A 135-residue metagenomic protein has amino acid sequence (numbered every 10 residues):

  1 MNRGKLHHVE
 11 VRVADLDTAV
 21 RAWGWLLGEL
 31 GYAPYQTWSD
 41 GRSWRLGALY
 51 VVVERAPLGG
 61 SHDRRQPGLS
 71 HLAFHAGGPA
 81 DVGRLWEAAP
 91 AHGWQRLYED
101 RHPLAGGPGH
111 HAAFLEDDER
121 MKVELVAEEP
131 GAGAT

Functional and structural regions predicted by a protein language model:
M1-V20, L72, E129-T135: N-terminal beta-strand motif that seeds the catalytic metal site of vicinal oxygen chelate
N2, A91-T135: Vicinal oxygen chelate
L6-A14, D63-A88, H110-E116: Vicinal oxygen chelate
E10-V52: Core segments of cupin and vicinal oxygen chelate
A22-L26, L85-P90: Short amphipathic alpha-helices in soluble, non-transmembrane regions that often serve as interface/regulatory elements
S43-R45, S61-R64: Short glycine-biased active-site loop of nucleotidyltransferases that positions the nucleotide triphosphate and helps
L49-V53, G59, M121: Short, charged/polar, Gly/Pro-enriched secondary-structure boundary elements
E54-G59, A127-G131: Acetyl-CoA-dependent GNAT
